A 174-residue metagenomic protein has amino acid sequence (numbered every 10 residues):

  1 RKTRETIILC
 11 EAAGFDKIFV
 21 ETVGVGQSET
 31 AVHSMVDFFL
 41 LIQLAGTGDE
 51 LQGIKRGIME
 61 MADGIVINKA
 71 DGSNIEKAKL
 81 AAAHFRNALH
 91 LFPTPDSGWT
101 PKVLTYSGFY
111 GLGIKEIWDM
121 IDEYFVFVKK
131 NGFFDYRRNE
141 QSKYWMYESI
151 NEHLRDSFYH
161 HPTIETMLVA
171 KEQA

Functional and structural regions predicted by a protein language model:
R1-S28, M35-I42, D49-E50: Nucleotide-state-sensitive switch-loop elements of NTP-binding domains
T3, E21, I58, N68 (+1 more regions): Residue-level signature of catalytic and energy-coupling elements of molecular machines, predominantly ATP/GTP-dependent
V23-V25, L44-G46, A70, G108-F109: Short, ordered loop/turn segments at secondary-structure junctions
M35-V36, E60-M61, W99: Short, structured coil segments at secondary-structure junctions
A45-E76: Flexible active-site lid/hinge loop adjacent to a nucleotide/diphosphate and Mg2+-phosphate binding pocket
G64-V66, A70-K130: Canonical P-loop GTPase G-domain recognition
T105, K115-A174: Long, well-ordered amphipathic alpha-helical subdomains in the mid-to-C-terminal portions of large enzyme subunits
